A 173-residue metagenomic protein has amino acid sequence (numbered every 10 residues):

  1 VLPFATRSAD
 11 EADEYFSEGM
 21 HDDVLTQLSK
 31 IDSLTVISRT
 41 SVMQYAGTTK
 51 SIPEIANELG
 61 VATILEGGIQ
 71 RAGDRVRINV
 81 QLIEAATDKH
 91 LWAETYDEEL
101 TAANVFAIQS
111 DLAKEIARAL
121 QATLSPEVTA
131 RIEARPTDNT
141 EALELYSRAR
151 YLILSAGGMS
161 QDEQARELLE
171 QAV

Functional and structural regions predicted by a protein language model:
V1-V173: Acidic, proline/glycine-rich low-complexity intrinsically disordered segments
